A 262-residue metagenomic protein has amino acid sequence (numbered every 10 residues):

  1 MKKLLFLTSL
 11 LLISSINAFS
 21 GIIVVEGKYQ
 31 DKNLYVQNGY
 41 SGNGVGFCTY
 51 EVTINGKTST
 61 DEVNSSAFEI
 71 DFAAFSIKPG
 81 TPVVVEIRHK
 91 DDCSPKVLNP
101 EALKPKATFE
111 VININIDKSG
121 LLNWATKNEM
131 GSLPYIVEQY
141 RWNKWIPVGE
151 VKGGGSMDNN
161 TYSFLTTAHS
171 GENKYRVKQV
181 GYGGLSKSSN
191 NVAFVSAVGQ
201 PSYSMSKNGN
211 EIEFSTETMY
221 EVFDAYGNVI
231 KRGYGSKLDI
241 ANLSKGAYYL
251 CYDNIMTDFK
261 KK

Functional and structural regions predicted by a protein language model:
M1-L4, K261: Positively charged n-region of N-terminal signal peptides that target proteins for export
L4-S14: Sec-dependent N-terminal signal peptides
S15-S20: Sec/Tat signal peptide C-region and signal peptidase I cleavage site
G21-S204: Short, compositionally biased serine/threonine- and acidic-rich segments at solvent-exposed termini, linkers, or domain
L133-E150, E172-K174, Q179-A193, S202-K262: C-terminal outer-membrane/trafficking sorting elements
